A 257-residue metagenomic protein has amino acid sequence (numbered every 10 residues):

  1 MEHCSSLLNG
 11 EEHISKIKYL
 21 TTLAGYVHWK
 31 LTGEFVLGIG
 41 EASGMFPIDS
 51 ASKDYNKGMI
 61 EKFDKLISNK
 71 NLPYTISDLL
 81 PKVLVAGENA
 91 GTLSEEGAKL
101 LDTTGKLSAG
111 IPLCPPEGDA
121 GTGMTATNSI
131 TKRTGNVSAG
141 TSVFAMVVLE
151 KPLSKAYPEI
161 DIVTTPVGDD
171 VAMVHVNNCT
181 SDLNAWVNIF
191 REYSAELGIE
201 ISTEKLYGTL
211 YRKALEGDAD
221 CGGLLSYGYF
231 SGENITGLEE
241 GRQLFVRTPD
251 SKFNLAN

Functional and structural regions predicted by a protein language model:
M1: Phosphate-binding loop and its immediate beta->loop->alpha context in nucleotide/phosphate-handling enzymes
C4-E41, F46-Y74, G87-N257: Active-site core segments that coordinate phosphate-bearing ligands/cofactors across diverse enzyme families
K82-L84: A cyclin-like helical interaction fold
